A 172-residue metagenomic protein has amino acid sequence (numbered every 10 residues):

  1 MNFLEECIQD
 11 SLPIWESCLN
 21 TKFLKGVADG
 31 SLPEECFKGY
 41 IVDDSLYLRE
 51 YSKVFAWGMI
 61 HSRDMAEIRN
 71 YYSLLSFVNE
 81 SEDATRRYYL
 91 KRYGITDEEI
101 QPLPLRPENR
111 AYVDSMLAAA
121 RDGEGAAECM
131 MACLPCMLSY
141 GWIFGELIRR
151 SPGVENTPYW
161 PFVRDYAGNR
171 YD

Functional and structural regions predicted by a protein language model:
M1-F23, R170-D172: Acidic, low-complexity proline/glycine-rich segments
Q9, E16, E35, R69 (+2 more regions): Replace "anionic and nucleotidyl ligands
L12-S17, L32-H61, F77-S81, M131-G141: Alpha-helical bundle segments that constitute or directly flank the non-heme di-iron/ferroxidase center
E16, D29, L46, M59-R63 (+3 more regions): Amphipathic alpha-helical interaction elements
F23-D29, M116-A119: Short, charged/polar, low-complexity loop and linker segments that flank or interrupt alpha-helical bundles
K25, D29-G39, E67, Y159 (+1 more regions): Short amphipathic alpha-helical segments at helix-loop
A66-Y171: Active-site-proximal alpha-helical scaffolds that flank and shape metal-associated catalytic sites
